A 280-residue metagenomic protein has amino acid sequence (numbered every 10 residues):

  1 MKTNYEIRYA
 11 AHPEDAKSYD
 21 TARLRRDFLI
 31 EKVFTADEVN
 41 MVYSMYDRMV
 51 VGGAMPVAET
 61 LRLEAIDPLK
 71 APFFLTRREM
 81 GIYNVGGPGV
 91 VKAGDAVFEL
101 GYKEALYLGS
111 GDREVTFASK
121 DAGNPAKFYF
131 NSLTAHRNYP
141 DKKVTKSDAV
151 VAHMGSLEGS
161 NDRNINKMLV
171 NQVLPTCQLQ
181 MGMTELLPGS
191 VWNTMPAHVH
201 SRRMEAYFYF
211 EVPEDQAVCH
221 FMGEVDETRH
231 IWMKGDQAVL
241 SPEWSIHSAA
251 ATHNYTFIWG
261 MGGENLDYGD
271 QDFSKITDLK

Functional and structural regions predicted by a protein language model:
M1-A71, L75, E79-V85, D278-L279: Hydrophobic, proline/glycine-rich low-complexity stretches
A36-L69, D162-E205: A short glycine-rich, His/Asp/Glu-containing loop-to-beta-strand
F73-V90, E185-P188, H200-D226, W232: Short, conserved beta-strand element in jelly-roll/cupin
G86-T134: Acidic, low-complexity central loop/insert segments
G94, Y139-V144, L179-Q180, V191-A197 (+1 more regions): A short secondary-structure junction signal
L100-K120, W232-H253, G260-G262: Conserved metal-binding segment of the jelly-roll/cupin
A122-R163, I258-K280: Double-stranded beta-helix
